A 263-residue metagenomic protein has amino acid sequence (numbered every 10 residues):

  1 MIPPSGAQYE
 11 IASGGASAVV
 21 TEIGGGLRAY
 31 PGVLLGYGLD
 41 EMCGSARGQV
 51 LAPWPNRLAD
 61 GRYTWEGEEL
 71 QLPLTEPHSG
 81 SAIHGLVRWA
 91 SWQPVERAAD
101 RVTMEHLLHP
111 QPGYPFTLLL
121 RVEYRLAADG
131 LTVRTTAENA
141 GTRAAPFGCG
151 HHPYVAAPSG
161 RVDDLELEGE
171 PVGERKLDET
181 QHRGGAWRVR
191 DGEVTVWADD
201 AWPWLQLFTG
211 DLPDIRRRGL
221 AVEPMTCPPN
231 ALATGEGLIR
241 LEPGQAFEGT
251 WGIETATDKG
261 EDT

Functional and structural regions predicted by a protein language model:
M1, G141-G148, P153-W204, T263: Active-site/ligand-binding surface loops and adjacent short beta/alpha elements that line catalytic pockets across
M1-L72, G185-W202, Q245-D258: Beta-strand-rich N-terminal accessory domains
M1-P3, L74-A127: Extended, loop-rich substrate-binding clefts of extracytoplasmic carbohydrate-active enzymes
E41-Q49, L74-H78, T103-H109, P171-E174: Short Pro/Gly-enriched beta-strand edge/turn motifs at strand-loop
T64-E68, V95-V102, R125-G130, P158-D163 (+2 more regions): A short, structured loop/turn motif at beta-sheet edges
H106-F147, H151-P153, P158: Acidic, contiguous internal or C-terminal segments within carbohydrate-active enzymes that form a structured patch used
T195-T263: Active-site pocket scaffolds in enzymes
